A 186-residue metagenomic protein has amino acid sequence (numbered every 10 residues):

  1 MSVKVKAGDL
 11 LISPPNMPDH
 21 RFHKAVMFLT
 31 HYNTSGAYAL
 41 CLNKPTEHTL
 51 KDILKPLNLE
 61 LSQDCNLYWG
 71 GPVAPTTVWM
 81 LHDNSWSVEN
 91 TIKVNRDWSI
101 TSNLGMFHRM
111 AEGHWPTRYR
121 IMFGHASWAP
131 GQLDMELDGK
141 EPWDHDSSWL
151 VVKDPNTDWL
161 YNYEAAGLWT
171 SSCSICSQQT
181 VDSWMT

Functional and structural regions predicted by a protein language model:
M1-M122, A126-T186: A short aromatic-anchored loop/beta-hairpin motif
